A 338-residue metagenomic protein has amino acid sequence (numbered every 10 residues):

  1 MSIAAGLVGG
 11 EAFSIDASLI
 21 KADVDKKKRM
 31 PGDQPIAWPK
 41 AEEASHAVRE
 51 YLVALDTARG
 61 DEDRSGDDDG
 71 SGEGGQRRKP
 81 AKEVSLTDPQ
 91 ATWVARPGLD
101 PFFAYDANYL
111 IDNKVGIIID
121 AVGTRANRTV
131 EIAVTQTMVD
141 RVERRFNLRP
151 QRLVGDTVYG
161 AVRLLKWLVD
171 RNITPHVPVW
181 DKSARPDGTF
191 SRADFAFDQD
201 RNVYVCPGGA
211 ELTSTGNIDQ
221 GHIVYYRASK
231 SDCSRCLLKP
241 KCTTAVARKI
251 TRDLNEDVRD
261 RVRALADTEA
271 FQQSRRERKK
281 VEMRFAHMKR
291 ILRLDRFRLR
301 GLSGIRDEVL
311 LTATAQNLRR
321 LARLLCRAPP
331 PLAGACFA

Functional and structural regions predicted by a protein language model:
M1-A338: Anion-binding and metal-coordination hotspots
